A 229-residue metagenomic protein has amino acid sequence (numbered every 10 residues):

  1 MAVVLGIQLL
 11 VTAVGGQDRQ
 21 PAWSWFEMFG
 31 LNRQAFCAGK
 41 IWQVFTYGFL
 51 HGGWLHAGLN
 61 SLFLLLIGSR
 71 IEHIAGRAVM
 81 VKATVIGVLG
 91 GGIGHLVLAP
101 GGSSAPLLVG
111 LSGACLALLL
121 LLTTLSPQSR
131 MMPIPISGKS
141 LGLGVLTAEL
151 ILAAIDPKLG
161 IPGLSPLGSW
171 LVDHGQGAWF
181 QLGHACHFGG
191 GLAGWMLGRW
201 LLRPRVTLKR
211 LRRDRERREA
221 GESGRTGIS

Functional and structural regions predicted by a protein language model:
M1-Q20: N-terminal signal-anchor transmembrane alpha helix
V3, L9, A78, A148-S229: C-terminal transmembrane module of polytopic alpha-helical membrane proteins
L5-L10, V88-H95, L141-I155: Aromatic-anchored segments of alpha-helical transmembrane domains
A22-G39: Perimembrane loop-to-helix junctions flanking transmembrane segments
I41-R130, P157-G189: Transmembrane helix-loop-helix
H73, T124-G138, L202-K209: Alpha-helical transmembrane bundle and helix-membrane interface signal in multi-pass integral membrane proteins
